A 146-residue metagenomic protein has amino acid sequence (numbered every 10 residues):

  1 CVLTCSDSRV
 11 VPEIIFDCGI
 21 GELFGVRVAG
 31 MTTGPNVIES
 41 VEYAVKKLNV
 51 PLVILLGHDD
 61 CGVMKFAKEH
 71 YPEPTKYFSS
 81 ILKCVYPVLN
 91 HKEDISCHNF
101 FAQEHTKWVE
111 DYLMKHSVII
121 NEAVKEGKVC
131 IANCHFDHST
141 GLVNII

Functional and structural regions predicted by a protein language model:
C1, I54, C130-A132: A structural signal for isolated positions on well-ordered beta-strands in alpha/beta enzyme cores
C1-T32, H135: Short, conserved "active-site rim" segments that organize catalytic pockets and cofactor/ligand binding
G21, G30-L48, G62-I146: Divalent-metal-activated hydrolytic enzyme cores
L52-D59, V63: Ordered, amphipathic secondary-structure segments that act as subunit-interaction surfaces in large macromolecular
